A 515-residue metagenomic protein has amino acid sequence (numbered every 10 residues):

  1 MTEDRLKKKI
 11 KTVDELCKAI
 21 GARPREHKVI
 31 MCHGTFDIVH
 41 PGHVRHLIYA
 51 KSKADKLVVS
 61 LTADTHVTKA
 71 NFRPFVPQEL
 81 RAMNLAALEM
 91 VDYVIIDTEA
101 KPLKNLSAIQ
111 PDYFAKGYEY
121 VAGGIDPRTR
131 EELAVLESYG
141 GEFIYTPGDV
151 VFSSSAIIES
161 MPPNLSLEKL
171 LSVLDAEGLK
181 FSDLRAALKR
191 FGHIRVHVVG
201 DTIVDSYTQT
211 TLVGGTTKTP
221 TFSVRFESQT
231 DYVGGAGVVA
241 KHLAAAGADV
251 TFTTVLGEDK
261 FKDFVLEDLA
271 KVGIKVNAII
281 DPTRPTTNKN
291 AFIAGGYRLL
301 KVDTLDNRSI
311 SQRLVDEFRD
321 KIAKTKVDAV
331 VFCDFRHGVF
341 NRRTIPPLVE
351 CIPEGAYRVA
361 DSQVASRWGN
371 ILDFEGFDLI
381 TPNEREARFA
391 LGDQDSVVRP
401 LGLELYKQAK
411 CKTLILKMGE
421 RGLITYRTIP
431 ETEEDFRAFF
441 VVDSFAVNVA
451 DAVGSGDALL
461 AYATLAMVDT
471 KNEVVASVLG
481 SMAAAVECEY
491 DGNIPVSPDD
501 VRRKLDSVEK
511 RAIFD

Functional and structural regions predicted by a protein language model:
M1-A176: Nucleotidyltransferase catalytic core that binds NTPs
M31-H43, V199, V224-V233, G338-V339: Short, glycine-rich nucleotide/cofactor-binding loops
L171-T251, D435, V442-A450, I513-D515: Glycine-rich phosphate/adenosyl-contacting loop at the front of the ribokinase-like
R185, R342-F439: Conserved phosphate/ATP/ADP-binding segment of small-molecule kinases
T221-T287, R503-S507: Substrate-binding N-lobe of the ribokinase-like
A278-R284, A291-T325: Conserved phosphate-binding/catalytic loop of the ribokinase/pfkB sugar-kinase fold
T325-N341: Short acidic, glycine-rich surface-loop motifs adjacent to enzyme active sites
K410-K412, F440, S444-E509: Conserved post-catalytic alpha-helical subdomain immediately downstream of the catalytic base and nucleotide-binding
